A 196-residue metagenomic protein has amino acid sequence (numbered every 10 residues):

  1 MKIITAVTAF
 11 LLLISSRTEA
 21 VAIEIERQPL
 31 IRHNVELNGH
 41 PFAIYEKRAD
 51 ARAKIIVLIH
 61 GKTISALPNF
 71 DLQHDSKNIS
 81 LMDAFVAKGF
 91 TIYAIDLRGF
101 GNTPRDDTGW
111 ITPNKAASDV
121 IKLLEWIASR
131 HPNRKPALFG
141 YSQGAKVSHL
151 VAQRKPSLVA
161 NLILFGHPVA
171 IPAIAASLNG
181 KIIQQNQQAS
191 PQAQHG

Functional and structural regions predicted by a protein language model:
I23-A51: N-terminal cap/lid segment of alpha/beta-hydrolase-fold proteins
A51, I56-F90: Short, surface-exposed "cap/lid" segments of acyl-processing enzymes
L67-P68, D96-I111: Glycine-rich "HGGG/HGxG" loop immediately N-terminal to the catalytic nucleophile of the alpha/beta-hydrolase
A117-R134: Conserved acidic catalytic loop of the alpha/beta-hydrolase fold
L138-G140, F165: Short beta-strand immediately N-terminal to the catalytic nucleophile in serine-hydrolase-like folds
G140-G144, S148: Gly/Ala-rich beta-loop-alpha elbow adjacent to hydrolase catalytic centers
H149-G196: Alpha/beta-hydrolase-fold enzymes
